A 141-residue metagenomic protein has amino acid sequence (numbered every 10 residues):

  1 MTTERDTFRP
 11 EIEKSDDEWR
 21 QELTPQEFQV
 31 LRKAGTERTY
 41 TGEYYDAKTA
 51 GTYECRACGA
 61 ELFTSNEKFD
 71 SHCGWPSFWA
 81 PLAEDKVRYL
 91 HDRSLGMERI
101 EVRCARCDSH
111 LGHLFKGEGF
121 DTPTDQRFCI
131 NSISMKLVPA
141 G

Functional and structural regions predicted by a protein language model:
D6, P10-G141: A short Gly-Trp-Pro
